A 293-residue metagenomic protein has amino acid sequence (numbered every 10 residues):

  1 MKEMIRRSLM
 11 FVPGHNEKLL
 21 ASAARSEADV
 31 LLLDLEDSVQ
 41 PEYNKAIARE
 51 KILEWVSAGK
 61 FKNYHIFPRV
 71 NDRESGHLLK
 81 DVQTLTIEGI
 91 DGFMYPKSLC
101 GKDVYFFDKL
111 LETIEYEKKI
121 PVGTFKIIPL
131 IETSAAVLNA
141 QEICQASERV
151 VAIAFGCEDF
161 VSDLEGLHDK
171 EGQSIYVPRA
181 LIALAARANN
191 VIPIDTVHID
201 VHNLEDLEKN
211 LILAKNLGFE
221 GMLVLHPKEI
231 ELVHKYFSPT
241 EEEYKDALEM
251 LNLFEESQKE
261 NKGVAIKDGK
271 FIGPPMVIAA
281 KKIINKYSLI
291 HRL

Functional and structural regions predicted by a protein language model:
M1-L293: Expand to "…catalyze enediolate/carbanion chemistry for C-C bond making/breaking, isomerization, decarboxylation
